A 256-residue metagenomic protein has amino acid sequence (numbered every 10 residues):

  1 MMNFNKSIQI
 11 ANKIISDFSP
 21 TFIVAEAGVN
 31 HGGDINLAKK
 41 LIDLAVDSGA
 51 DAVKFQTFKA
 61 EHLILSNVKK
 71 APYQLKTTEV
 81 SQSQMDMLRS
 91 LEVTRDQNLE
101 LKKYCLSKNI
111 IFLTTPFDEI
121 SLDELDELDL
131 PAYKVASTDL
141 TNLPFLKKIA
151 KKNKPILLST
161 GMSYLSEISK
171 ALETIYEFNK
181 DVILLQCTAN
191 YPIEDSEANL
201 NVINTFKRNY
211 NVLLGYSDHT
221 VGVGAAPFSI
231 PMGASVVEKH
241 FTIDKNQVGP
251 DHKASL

Functional and structural regions predicted by a protein language model:
M1-L256: Catalytic cores and adjacent flexible loops of soluble metabolic enzymes that perform enolate/carbanion chemistry on
